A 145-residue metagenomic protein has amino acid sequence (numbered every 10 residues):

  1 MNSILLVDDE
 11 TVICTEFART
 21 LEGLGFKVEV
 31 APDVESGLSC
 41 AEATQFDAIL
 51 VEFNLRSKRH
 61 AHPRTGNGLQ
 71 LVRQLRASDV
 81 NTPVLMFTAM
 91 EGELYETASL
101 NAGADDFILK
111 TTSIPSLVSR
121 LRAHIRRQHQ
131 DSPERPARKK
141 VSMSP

Functional and structural regions predicted by a protein language model:
L5, V30-A48, E52-S57, A77: Acidic, metal-coordinating helix/loop segments flanking the phosphotransfer/catalytic sites of two-component signaling
T11-E29: Two-component/phosphorelay signaling modules centered on CheY-like receiver
I49, V84, F107-I108: Two-component signal transduction core modules
K58-N81: Short amphipathic alpha-helix used as the core "switch/output" element in two-component signaling
H62-G66, Q70, M90-D106, S116: Alpha4 helix (beta4-alpha4-beta5 surface) of REC/receiver domains from two-component response regulators
E93-L94, T112-I125, H129: C-terminal output helix
R126-P145: CheY-like receiver
